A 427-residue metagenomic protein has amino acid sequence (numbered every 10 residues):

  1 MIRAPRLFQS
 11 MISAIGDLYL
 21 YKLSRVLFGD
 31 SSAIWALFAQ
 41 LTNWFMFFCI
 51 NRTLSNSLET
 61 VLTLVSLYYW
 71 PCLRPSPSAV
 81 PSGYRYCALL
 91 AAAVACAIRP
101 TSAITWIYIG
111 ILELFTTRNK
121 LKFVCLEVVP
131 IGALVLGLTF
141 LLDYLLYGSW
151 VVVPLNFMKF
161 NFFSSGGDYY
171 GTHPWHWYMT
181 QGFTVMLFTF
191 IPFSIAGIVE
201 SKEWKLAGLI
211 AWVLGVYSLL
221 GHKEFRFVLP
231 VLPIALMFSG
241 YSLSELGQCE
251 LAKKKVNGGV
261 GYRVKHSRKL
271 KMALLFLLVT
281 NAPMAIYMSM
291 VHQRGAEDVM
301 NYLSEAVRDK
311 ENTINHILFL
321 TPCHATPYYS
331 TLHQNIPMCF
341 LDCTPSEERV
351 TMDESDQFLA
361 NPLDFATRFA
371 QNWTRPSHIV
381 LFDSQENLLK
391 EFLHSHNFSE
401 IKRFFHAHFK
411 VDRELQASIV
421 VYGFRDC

Functional and structural regions predicted by a protein language model:
L7-F28: Transmembrane-helix motifs of polytopic, lipid-linked glycan transferases
A36-W44, A92, C96: Short helix- or helix-capping micro-motifs that position conserved polar/aromatic residues at function-defining sites
A39, L58-P77, C87, I234-F238: Specific aromatic-rich, kink-prone transmembrane helix
F45, N51-L58, F225: Short acidic/glycine- and proline-prone juxtamembrane loop motifs at membrane-interface regions of multi-pass membrane
Y68-A92, S102-L136, C249, N257-Y262: Perimembrane helix-loop-helix junctions
A95-G171, H176, Q181-S194, L206-A207 (+4 more regions): Membrane-lumen/periplasm interface segments of specific transmembrane helices in polyprenyl phosphate-linked
S201-L209, L270: Membrane-interfacial loop-to-transmembrane alpha-helix junctions, especially the N-terminal start
L251-H378, F405, Q416: Membrane-embedded, lumen/periplasm-facing catalytic core of multi-pass transferases that use lipid-linked donors
